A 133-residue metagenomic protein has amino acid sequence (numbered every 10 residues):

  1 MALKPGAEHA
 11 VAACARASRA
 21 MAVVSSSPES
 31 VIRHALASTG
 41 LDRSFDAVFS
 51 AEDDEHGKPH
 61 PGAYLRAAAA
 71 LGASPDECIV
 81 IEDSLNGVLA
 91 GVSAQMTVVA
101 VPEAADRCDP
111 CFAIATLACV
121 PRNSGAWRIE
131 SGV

Functional and structural regions predicted by a protein language model:
M1-K4: Conserved beta-strand/loop elements of the cytosolic catalytic core of P-type E1-E2 ATPases, chiefly in the P-domain
E8, A12-A15, R19, P28-E29 (+1 more regions): Asp-based, Mg2+/Mn2+-dependent phosphohydrolase catalytic module
